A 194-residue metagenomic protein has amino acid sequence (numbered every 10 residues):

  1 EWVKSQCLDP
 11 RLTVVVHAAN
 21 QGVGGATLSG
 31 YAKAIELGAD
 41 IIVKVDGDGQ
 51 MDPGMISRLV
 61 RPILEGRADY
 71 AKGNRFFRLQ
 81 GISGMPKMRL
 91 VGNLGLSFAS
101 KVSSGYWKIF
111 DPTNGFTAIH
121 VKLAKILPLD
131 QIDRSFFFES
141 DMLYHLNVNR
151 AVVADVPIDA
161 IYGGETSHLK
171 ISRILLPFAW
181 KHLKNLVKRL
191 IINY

Functional and structural regions predicted by a protein language model:
E1, D40-I41, R67, K188-Y194: Short, intrinsically disordered, charge-balanced linker/junction segments flanking boundaries in proteins
V3-K4, L143: Short amphipathic alpha-helical segments and helix-helix/interface helices
K4, V15-E36, I41-V43, P53-F136 (+1 more regions): Acceptor/aglycone-binding surface of glycosyltransferases and processive sugar-polymer synthases
S5-D9: Short, conserved SAM-binding/catalytic segment of Class I S-adenosyl-L-methionine-dependent methyltransferases
R11-T13: Short, conserved active-site loop motifs that form the nucleotide-linked donor/cofactor pocket
D46-Q50: The conserved acidic donor/metal-binding loop of glycosyltransferases
Q131-Y194: Hydrophobic helical membrane-anchoring modules
